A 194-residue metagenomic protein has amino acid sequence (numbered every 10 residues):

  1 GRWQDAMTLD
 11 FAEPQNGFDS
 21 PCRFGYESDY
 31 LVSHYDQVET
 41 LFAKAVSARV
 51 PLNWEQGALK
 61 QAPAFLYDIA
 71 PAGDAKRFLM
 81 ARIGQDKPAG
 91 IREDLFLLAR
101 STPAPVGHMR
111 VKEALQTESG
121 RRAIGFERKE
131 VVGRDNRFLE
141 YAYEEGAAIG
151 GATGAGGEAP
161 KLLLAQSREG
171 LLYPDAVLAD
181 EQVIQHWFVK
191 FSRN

Functional and structural regions predicted by a protein language model:
G1-N194: Phosphate/dinucleotide-binding and metal-coordinating scaffold of catalytic cores in nucleotide-dependent enzymes
